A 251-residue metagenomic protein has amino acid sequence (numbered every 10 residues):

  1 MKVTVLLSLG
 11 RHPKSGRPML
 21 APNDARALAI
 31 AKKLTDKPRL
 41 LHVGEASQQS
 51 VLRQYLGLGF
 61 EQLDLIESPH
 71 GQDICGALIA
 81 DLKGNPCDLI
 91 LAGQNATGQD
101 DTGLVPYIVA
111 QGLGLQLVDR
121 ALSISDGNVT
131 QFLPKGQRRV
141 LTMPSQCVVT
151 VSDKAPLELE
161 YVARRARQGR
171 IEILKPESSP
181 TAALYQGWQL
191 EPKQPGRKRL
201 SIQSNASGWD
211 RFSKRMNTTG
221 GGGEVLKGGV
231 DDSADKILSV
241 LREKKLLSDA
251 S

Functional and structural regions predicted by a protein language model:
M1-V43: N-terminal beta-strand-loop-alpha-helix module at the start of alpha/beta ligand-binding or catalytic domains
H42-E45, G223-E224: Metallocofactor- and cofactor-centric catalytic cores in central/energy metabolism, strongly enriched
E45-S47, N95-T102: Gly/Ser/Thr-rich loops at beta-strand to alpha-helix junctions that form or flank small-molecule/cofactor-binding
Q49-L82: A glycine-rich helix N-cap at a beta->alpha junction
E61, D88, Q146: Conserved acidic residues
L82-L89: Glycine-rich phosphate-binding loop signature in dinucleotide/nucleotide-binding domains
G98-L117: Short Gly/Thr/Asp-enriched flexible loops that form oxyanion-binding sites at enzyme active sites
S123-A250: Electrostatically charged, flexible surface regions
